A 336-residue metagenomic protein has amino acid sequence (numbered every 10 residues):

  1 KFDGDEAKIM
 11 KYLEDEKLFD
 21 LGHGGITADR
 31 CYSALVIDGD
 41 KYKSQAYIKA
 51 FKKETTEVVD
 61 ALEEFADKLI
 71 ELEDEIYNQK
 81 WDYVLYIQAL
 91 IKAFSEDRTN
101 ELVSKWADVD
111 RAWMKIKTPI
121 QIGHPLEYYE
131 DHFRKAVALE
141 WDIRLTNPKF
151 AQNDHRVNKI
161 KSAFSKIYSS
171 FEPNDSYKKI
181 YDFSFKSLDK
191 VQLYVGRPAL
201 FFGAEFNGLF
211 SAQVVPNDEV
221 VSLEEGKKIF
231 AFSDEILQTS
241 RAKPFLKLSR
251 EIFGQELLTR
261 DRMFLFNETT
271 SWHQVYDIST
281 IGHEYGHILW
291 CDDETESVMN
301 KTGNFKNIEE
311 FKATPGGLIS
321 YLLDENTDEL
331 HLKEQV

Functional and structural regions predicted by a protein language model:
K1-T99: Noncatalytic N-terminal accessory/assembly modules of large enzymes
N78-R262: Contiguous, non-catalytic segments that form substrate-binding/exosite surfaces or channel walls
E251-D261, H283-T295: Active-site-adjacent bridging/hinge elements
R262-S279: Short pre-active-site segment immediately N-terminal to the catalytic Zn-binding motif
N267, D293-I308: Short helix/strand-bridging catalytic loops that position acidic/His residues to coordinate divalent metals and engage
H273, L318-V336: Long, well-structured alpha-helical subdomains associated with metal-dependent extracellular/ecto-lumenal hydrolases
Y276-D292, A313, L318: Active-site recognition of the HExxH zinc-binding catalytic motif
K306-L323: An active-site-proximal "capping" alpha-helix that borders the catalytic cofactor pocket
